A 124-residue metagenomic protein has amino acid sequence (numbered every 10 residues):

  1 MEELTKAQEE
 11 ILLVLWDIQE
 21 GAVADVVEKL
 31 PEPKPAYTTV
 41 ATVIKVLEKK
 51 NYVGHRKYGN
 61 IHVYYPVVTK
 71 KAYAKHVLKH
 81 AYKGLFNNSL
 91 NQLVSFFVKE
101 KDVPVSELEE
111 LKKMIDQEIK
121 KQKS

Functional and structural regions predicted by a protein language model:
E2, L15-Q19: Short helix-capping/hinge SLiMs at alpha-helix to coil transitions
L4-A7, Y58-V77: Short, cationic-aromatic polyanion-contact patches
E9-V14, D25: Pre-recognition alpha-helix immediately N-terminal to the DNA-recognition helix within helix-turn-helix or winged-helix
E20-L30: Short acidic, hydrophobic short linear motifs in intrinsically disordered regions
A41-K45: Short, hydrophobic-biased segments on the C-terminal half of alpha helices that form "recognition helices"
N51: Glycine-centered, phosphate/nucleic-acid-interacting loop/turn motifs that mediate DNA/RNA or nucleotide
H55: Short beta-strand "wing" residues that participate in macromolecule-binding interfaces
H76-K121: Amphipathic alpha-helical dimerization/coiled-coil segments that flank or bridge DNA-binding/regulatory modules
